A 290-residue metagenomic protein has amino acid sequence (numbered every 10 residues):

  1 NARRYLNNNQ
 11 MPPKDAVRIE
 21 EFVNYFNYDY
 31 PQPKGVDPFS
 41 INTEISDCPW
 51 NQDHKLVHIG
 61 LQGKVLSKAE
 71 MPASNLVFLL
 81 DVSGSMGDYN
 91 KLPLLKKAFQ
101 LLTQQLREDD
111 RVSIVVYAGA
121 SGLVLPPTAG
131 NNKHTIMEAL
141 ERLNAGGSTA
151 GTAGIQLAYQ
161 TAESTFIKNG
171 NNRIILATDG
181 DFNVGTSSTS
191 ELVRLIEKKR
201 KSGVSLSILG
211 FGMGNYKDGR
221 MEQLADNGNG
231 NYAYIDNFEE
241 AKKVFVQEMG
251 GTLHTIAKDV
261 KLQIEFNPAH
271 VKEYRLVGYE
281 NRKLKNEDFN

Functional and structural regions predicted by a protein language model:
N1-N51, K55: Acidic/polar low-complexity segments with low predicted structural confidence
Y5-M11, S207, E287-N290: Short hinge/gating elements
M11, R18, A129-G130, K168 (+2 more regions): Short, solvent-exposed coil/turn linker segments
I19, N24, G63, L157 (+3 more regions): Hydrophobic transmembrane signal anchors and adjacent membrane-proximal interface regions, especially in viral
I41-Q263, P268: Exposed acidic/Ser/Thr-rich ligand/metal-binding surfaces
D236, K272-N290: Solvent-exposed beta-strand/loop surfaces of large extracellular or lumenal domains
